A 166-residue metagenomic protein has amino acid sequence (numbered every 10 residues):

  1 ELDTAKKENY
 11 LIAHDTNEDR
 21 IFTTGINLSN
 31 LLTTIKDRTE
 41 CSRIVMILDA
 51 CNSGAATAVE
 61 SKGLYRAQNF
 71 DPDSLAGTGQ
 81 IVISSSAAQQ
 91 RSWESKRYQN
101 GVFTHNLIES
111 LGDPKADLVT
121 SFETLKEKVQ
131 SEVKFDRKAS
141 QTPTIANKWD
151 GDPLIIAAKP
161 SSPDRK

Functional and structural regions predicted by a protein language model:
E1-K166: Cysteine endopeptidase catalytic domains of the caspase/legumain-like
